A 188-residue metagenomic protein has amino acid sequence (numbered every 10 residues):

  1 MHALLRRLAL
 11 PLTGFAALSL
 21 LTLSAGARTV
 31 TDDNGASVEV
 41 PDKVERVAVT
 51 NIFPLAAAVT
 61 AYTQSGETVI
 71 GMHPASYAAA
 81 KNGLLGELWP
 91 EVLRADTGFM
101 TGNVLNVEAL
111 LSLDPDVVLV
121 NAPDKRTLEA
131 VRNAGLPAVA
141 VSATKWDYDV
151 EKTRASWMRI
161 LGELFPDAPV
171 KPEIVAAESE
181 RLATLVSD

Functional and structural regions predicted by a protein language model:
H2-F15: Bacterial N-terminal signal peptides that target proteins for export
L21-V59, A168-D188: Bacterial Sec-exported substrate-binding components of ABC uptake systems
D33-G35, D42-E45, Q64, G102-L105 (+1 more regions): Extracytoplasmic
S37, T127-D188: Extracytoplasmic substrate-binding proteins
E39, N51, A61, G98 (+5 more regions): Extracytoplasmic/periplasmic, Sec-exported soluble proteins
V49-S112, V117: A short, structured surface patch at a secondary-structure boundary
F53-A56, A75-A78, V117-V118, P123-T127 (+2 more regions): Solvent-exposed loop/turn segments at secondary-structure junctions within structured extracellular/periplasmic domains
A109-R126, N133, P137-A140: Active-site-adjacent structural elements in enzyme catalytic domains
